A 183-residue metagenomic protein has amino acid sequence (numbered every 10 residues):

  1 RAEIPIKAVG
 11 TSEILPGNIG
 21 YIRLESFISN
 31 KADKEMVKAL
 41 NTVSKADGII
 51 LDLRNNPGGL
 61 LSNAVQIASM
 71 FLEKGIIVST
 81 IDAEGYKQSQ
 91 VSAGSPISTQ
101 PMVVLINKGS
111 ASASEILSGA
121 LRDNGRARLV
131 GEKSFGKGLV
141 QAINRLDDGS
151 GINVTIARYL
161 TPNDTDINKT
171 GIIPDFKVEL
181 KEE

Functional and structural regions predicted by a protein language model:
R1-N144: Cleft-lining beta-strand/loop regions that shape enzyme active-site pockets
D148-A157: Short acidic, Pro/Gly- and aromatic-enriched capping/linker segments at domain boundaries
T161: Short, acidic, Ser/Thr-enriched surface-loop or helix-capping motifs
I167-K169, I173-E183: Conserved functional hotspot residues or short segments at active or partner-binding sites across diverse domains
